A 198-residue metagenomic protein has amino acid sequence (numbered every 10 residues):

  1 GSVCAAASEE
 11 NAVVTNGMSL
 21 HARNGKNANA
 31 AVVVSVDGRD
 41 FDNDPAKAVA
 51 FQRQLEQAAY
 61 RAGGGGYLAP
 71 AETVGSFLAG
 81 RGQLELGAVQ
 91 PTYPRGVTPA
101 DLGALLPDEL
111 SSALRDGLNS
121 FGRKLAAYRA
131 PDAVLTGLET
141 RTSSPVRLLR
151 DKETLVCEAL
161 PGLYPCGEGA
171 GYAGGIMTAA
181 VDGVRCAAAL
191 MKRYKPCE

Functional and structural regions predicted by a protein language model:
G1-D101: An anion/pyrophosphate-binding glycine-rich loop and adjacent beta-alpha core in soluble alpha-beta enzymes
N16-M18, S35-D37, D151-K152, C166-A170: Fold-independent oxyanion-binding glycine-rich loops and adjacent beta-strand/coil segments at enzyme active sites
H21, G25, D42, P161-G162 (+2 more regions): Glycine- and aromatic-enriched mobile tails/lids
V74, V156, A189-E198: Active-site-proximal substrate-binding core of FAD-dependent oxidoreductases
L78, G82, L118-R129, A187-Y194: Structural signal for hydrophobic packing residues in well-ordered secondary-structure cores of soluble enzyme domains
V97-G167, A173, A180: A glycine-rich dinucleotide-binding beta-alpha-beta segment and adjacent secondary-structure elements that constitute
A170-M191: A conserved FAD-binding loop/helix module that cradles the flavin
